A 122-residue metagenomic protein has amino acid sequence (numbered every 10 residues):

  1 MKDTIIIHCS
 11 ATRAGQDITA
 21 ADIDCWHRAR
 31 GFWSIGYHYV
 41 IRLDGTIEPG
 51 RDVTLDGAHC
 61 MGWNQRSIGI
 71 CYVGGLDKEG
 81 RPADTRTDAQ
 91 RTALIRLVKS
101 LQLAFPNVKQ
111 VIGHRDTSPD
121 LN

Functional and structural regions predicted by a protein language model:
M1-H38: Cell wall/extracellular polymer interaction/catalysis modules
M1-S10, L43-I47, D52, N64-I68 (+1 more regions): Basic/polar, cationic surfaces and motifs that engage anionic cell-wall and phosphate/carboxylate ligands
G31, C60-G62: Short, conserved, surface-exposed binding loops centered on an aromatic residue
G36-H38, D44, G57, S118: Generic secondary-structure boundary/loop-capping signal
D52-A58: Alpha-helical scaffolding within the catalytic cores of extracellular/periplasmic polymer-degrading hydrolases
